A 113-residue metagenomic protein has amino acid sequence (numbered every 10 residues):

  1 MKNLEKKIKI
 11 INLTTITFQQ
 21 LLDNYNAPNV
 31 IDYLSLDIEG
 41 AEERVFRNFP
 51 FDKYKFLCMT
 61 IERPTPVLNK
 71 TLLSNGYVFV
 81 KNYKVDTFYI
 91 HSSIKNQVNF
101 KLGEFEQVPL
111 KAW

Functional and structural regions predicted by a protein language model:
M1-P28: S-adenosyl-L-methionine
Q19-W113: Conserved acidic-Pro-Pro-aromatic motif
